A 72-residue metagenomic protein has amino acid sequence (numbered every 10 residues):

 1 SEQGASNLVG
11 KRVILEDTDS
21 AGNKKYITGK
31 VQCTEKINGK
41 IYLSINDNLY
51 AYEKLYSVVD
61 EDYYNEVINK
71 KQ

Functional and structural regions predicted by a protein language model:
S1-Q72: Type III/flagellar secretion export determinants
